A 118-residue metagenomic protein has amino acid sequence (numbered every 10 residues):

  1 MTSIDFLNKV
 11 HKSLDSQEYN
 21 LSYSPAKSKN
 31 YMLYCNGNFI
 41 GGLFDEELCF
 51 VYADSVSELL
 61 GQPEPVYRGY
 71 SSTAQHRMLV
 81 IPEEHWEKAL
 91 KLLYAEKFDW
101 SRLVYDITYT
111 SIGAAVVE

Functional and structural regions predicted by a protein language model:
M1-E118: Charge-dense, helix-prone N-terminal extensions
